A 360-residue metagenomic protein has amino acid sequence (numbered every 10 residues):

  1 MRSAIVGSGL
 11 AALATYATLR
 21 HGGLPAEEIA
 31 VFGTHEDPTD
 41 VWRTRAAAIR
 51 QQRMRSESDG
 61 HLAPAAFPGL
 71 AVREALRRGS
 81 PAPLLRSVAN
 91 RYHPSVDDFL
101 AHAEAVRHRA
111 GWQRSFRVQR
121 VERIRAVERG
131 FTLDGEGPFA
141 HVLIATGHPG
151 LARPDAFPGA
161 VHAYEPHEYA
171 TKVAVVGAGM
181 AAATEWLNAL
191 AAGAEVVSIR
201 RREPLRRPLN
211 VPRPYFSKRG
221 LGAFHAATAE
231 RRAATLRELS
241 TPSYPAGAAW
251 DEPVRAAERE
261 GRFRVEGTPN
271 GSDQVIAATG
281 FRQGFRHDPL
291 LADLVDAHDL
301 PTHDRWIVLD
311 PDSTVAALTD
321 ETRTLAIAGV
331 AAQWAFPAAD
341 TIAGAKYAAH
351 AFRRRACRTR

Functional and structural regions predicted by a protein language model:
M1-E36, V88-R360: Flavin (primarily FAD) cofactor-binding/catalytic cores of flavoenzymes
H35-A65, L205-G222: Conserved N-terminal glycine-rich FAD pyrophosphate-binding loop of Rossmann-like flavoproteins
W42-R45, A75, L294: Generic hydrophobic, helix-prone segments enriched in Leu/Val/Ile
A63-D97: A conserved beta-strand/loop capping segment in the N-terminal third of enzymes that catalyze redox or closely related
